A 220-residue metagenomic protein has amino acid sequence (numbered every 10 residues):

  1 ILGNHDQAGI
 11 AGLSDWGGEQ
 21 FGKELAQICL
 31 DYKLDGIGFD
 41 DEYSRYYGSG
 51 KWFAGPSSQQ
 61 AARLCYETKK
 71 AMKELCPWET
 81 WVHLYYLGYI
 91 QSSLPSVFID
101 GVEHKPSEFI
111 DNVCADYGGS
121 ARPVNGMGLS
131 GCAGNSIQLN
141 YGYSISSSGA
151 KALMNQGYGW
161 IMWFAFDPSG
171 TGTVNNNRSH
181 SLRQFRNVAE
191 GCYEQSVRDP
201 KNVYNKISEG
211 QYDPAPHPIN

Functional and structural regions predicted by a protein language model:
I1-G126, A133-S147, G172-T173: Chitinase-like catalytic core of GlcNAc-active glycosidases
D116-S120, G128-N220: Substrate-binding cleft of secreted/luminal carbohydrate-active enzymes
